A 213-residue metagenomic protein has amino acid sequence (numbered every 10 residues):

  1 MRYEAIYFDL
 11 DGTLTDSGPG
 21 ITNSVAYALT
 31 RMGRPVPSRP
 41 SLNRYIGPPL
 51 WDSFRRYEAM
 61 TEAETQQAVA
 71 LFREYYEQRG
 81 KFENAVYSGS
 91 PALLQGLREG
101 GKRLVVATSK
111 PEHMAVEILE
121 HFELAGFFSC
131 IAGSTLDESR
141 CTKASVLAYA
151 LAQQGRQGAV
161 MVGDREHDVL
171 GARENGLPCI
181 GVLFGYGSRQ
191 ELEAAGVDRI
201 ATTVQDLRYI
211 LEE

Functional and structural regions predicted by a protein language model:
R2-A92: N-terminal helical cap/lid subdomain that shapes the substrate entry/recognition surface in HAD-like hydrolases
A5, K143-L170: Conserved Lys-Pro-Asp/Glu-containing loop-to-beta segment of HAD-superfamily phosphomonoesterases, centered on
V25, L93-L119: Substrate-recognition element of Asp-dependent hydrolases with the DxDx(T/V) motif
P35, A125-S129, D198: Conserved H-loop
P91-R98, L151, V169-R173: Surface-exposed amphipathic alpha-helices with a cationic face
A125-R140: A short, structured active-site edge motif that brings together acidic residues
M161-A201: Acidic, Mg2+-coordinating phosphoryl-transfer loop and its flanking beta/alpha structural elements, shared across
